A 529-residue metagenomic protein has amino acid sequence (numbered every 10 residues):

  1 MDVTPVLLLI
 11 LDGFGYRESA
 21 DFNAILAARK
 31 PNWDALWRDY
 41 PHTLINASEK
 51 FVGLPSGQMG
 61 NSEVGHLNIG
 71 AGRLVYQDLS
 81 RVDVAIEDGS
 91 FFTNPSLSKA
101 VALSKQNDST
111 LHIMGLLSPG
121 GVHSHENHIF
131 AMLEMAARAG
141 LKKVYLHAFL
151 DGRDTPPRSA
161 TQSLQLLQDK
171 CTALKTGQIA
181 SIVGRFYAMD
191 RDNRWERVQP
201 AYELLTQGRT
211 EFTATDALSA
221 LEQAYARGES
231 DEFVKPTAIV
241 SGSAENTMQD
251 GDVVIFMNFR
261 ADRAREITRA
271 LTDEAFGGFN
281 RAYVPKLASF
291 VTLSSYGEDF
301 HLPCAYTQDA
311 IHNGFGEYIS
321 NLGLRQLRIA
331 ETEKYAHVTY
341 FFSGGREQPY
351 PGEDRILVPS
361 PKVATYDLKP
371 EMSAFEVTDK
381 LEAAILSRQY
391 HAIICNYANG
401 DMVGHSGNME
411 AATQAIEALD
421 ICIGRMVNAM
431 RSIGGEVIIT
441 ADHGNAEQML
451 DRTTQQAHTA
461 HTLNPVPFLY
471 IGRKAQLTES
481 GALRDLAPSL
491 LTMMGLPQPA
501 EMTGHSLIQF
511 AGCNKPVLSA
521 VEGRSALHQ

Functional and structural regions predicted by a protein language model:
M1-C513, L518, L527-Q529: Feature captures the catalytic ectodomains and active-site-proximal regions of enzymes that hydrolyze or transfer
